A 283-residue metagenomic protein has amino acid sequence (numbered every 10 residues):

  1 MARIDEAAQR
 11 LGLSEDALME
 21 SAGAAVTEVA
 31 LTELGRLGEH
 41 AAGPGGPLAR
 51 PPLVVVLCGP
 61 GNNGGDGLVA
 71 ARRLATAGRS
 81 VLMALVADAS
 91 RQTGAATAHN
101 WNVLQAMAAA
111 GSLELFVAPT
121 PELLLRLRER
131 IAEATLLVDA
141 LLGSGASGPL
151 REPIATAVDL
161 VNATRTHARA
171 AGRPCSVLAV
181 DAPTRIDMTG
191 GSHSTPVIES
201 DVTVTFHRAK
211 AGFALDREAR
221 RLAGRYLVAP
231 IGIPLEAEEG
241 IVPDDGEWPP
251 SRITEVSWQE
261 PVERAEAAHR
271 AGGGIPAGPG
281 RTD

Functional and structural regions predicted by a protein language model:
M1-L53, Q259, A267-R270, G280-D283: An N-terminal, well-structured beta->alpha segment
A2, E133-D283: YjeF_N-associated NAD(P)HX repair module
G12, D16, E20-A24, L68 (+6 more regions): Electropositive phosphate-/nucleotide-binding environments in soluble metabolic enzymes
D16, A89, R185: Positions that flank functional sites
E28-G143, P149-V180: Nucleotide and nucleotide-moiety/phosphate-recognizing core
